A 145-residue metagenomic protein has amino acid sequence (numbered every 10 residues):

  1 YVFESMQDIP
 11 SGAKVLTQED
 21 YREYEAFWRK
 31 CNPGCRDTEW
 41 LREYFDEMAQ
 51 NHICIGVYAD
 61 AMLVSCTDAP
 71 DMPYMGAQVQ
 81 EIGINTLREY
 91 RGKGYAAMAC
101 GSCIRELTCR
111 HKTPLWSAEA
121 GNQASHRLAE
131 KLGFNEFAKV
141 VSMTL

Functional and structural regions predicted by a protein language model:
Y1-F3, N135-L145: Conserved catalytic-core motifs of GNAT/GCN5-like acyltransferases
Y1-P10, R105: Intrinsically disordered, low-complexity, positively biased terminal segments
M6-W40: Short amphipathic alpha-helix that is part of the acyltransferase structural core
E43-A77, G83-L87: A conserved beta-strand-loop-helix scaffold within acyl/acetyltransferase catalytic domains
I82, T86, G92-T108, H126-K131: Conserved acetyl-CoA-binding loop-helix of GNAT-fold acetyltransferases
R88, A118-G121: Structured beta->alpha junctions
L107-E119: Conserved GNAT acetyl-CoA-binding A-motif
A120-H126, F134: Short, highly charged C-terminal tails/helix-capping segments
